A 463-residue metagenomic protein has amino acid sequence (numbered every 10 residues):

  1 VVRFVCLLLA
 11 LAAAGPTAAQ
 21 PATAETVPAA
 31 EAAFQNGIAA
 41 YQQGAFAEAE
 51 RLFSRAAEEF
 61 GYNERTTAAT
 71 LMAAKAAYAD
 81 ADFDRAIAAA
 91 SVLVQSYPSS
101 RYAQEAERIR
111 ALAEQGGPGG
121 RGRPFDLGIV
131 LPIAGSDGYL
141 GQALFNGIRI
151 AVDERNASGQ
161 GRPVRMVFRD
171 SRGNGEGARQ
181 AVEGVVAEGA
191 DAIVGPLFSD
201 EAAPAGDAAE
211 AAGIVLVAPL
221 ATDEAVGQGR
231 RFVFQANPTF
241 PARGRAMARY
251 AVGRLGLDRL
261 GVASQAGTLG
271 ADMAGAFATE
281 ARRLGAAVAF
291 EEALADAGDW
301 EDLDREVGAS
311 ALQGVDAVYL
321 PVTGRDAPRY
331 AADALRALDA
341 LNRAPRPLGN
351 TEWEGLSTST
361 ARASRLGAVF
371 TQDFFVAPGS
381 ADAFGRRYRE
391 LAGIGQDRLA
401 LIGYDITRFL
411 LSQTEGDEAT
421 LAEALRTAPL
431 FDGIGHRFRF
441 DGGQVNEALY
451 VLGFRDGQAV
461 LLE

Functional and structural regions predicted by a protein language model:
F4-L8, Q20-E463: Extracytosolic ligand-binding ectodomains
